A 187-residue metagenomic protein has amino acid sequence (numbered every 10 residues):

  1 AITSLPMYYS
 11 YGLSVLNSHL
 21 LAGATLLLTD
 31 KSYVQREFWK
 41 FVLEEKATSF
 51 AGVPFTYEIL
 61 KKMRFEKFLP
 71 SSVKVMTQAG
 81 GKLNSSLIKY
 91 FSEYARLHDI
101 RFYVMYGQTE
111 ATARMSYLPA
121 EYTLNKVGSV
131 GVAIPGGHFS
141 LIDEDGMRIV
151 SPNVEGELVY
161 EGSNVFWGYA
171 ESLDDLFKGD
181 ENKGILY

Functional and structural regions predicted by a protein language model:
I2, Y8, L158-V159: Short, well-ordered beta-strand segments
Y8-S49, M63, I134: Conserved AMP-binding/adenylation subdomain of ANL enzymes
A24, A47-G52, K61-N125, H138: Gly/Ser/Thr-rich phosphate-binding loop
F55-Y57, L83, V165: Alpha-helix capping/helix-boundary segments
Y122-S129, L176-K178: Short, P/G- and charge-enriched loop/turn segments at secondary-structure junctions
V132-G136, L186: Short coil-to-beta-strand transition motifs
N153, E157-Y187: Conserved ATP-binding/catalytic segment of the ANL
